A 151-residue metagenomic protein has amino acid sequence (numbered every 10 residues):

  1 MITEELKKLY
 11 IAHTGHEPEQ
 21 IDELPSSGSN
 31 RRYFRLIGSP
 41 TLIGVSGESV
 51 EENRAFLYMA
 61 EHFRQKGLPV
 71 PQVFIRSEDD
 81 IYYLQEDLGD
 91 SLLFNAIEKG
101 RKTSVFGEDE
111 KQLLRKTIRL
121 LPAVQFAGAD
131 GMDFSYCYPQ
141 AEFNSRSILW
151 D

Functional and structural regions predicted by a protein language model:
M1-I21: Juxta-kinase regulatory segment immediately upstream of eukaryotic protein kinase catalytic domains
H16-F34: ATP-binding glycine-rich phosphate-binding loop
F34-W150: ATP-binding pocket architecture of kinase catalytic cores
